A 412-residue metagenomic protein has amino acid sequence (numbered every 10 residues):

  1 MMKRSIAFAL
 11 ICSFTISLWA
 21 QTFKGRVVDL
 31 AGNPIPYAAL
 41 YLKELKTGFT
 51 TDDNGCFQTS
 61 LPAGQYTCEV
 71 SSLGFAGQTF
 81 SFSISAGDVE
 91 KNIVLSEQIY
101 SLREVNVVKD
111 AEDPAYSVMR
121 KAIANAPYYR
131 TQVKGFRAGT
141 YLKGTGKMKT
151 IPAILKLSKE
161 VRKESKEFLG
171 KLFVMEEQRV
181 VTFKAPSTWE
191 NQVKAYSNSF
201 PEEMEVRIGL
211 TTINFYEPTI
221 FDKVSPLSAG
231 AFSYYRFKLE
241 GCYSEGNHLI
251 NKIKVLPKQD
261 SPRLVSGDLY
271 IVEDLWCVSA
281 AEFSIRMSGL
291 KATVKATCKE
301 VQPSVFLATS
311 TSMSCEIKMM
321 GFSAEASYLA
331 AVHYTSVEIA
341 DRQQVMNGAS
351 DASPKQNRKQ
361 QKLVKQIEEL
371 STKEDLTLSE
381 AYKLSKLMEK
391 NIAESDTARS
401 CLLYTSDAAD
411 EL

Functional and structural regions predicted by a protein language model:
K24-I35: Structural motif
N33, Q58-Q65: Short Pro-Gly-centered beta-turn/loop motif in secreted/extracellular proteins
L42, E69-F80: A short, solvent-exposed loop/turn motif at the edges and junctions of modular extracellular/periplasmic domains
L45-C56: Short, acidic Ser/Thr/Gly-rich low-complexity loop/linker segments typical of extracellular and cell-surface proteins
S72-L73, E90-T131, K143: Short, acidic, small-residue-rich periplasmic hinge/interaction motif at the N-terminus of Gram-negative outer-membrane
A76-E90: Structured interaction patches on ligand/partner-binding surfaces of diverse proteins
D222-P226, G230, K238-S244, H248-N347: Gly/Pro-enriched, hydrophobic low-complexity segments that function as extracytoplasmic propeptides/linkers
Y404-L412: Conserved small/polar residues in nucleotide/adenosyl-binding loops
